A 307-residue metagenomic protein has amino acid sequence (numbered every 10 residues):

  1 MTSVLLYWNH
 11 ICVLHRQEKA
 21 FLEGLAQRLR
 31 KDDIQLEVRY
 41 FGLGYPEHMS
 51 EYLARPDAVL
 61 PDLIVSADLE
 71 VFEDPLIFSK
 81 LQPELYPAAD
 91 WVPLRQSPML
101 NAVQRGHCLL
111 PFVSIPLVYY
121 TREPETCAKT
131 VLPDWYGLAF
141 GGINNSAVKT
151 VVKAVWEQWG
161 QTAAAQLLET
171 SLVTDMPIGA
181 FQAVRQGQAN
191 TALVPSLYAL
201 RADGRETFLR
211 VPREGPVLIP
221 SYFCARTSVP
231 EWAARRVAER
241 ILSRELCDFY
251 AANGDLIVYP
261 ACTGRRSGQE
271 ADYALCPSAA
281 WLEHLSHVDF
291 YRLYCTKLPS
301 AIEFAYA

Functional and structural regions predicted by a protein language model:
M1-D74: Early extracytoplasmic/lumenal segment of secretory-pathway proteins
Y7, L14-R16, L60, V65-D68 (+1 more regions): Extracytoplasmic ligand-binding site segments that recognize negatively charged/polar headgroups
H48-Y52, A180-A183, A234: Short, hydrophobic alpha-helical packing/hinge segments within bilobed ligand-binding/sensory domains
P75, A183-R185, A225: Hydrophobic residues within well-ordered alpha-helices
Q82-L94, L109-L110, R205-V217, R226-S228: Short beta-strand->loop
V118-E125, L218-E231, F249-N253: A bilobed periplasmic-binding-protein/Venus flytrap-type ligand-binding module shared by bacterial periplasmic
A154-R210: Ligand-binding pocket segment of bilobal, Venus flytrap-like solute-binding proteins
W232, S243-A307: Extracellular/periplasmic juxtamembrane helices and adjacent flexible linkers that interface with membrane partners
